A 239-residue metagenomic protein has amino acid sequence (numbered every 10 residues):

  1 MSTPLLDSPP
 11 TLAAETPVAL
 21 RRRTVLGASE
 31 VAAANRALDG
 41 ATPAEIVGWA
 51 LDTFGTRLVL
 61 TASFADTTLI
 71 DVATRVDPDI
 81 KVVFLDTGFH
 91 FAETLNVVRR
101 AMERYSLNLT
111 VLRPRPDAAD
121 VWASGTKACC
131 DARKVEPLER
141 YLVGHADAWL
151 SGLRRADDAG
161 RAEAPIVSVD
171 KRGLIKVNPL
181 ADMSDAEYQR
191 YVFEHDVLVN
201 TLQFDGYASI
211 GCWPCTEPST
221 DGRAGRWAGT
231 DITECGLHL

Functional and structural regions predicted by a protein language model:
S2-L239: Nucleotide-activated chemistry modules centered on ATP-dependent adenylation/adenylyltransferase
